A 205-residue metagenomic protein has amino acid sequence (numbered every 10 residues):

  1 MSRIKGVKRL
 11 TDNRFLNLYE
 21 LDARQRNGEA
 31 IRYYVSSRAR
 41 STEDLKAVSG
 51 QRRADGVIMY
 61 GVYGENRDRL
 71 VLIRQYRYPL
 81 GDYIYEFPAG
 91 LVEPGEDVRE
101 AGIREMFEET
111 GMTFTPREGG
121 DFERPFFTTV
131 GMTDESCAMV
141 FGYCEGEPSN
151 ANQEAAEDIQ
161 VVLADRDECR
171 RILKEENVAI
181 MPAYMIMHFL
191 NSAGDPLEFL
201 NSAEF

Functional and structural regions predicted by a protein language model:
M1-D22: N-terminal leader/capping segments at the start of a protein or of a new domain
M1-K5, P79-Y83, G90, P94 (+4 more regions): Nudix hydrolase/Nudix homology domain
R9-D12, V48-Q51, V130-G131: Short Gly/Pro-enriched turn/cap motifs at secondary-structure boundaries
F15-Y60, N66: Acidic, metal-coordinating catalytic segment for phosphate/diphosphate chemistry, firing primarily on the Nudix
R26-N27, Y63-R67, Y76, G142-P148 (+1 more regions): Short loop segments at secondary-structure junctions
K46-V62, N66-R104: Conserved Nudix-box catalytic region and its N-terminal flanking loop in Nudix hydrolases and closely related
T113-E123: A short coil-to-beta-strand element that immediately follows conserved catalytic motifs
